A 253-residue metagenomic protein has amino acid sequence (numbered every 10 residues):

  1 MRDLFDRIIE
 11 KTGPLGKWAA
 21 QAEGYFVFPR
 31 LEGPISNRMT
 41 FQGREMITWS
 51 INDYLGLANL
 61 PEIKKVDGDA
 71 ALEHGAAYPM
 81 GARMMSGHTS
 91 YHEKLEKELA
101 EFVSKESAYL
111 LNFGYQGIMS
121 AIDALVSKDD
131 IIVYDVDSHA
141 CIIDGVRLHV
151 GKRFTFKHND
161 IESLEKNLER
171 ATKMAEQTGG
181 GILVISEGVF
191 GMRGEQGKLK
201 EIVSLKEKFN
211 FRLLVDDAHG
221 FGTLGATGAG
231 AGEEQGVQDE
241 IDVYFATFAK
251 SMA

Functional and structural regions predicted by a protein language model:
E10-G75, F211: N-terminal "arm"/small-domain region of PLP-dependent enzymes with the aminotransferase-like
K65, L72-F113: Conserved N-terminal alpha-helix of the aminotransferase class I/II PLP-enzyme fold
F113, V133-V150: Substrate-binding/gating loop at the entrance of the active-site cleft, primarily in PLP-dependent aminotransferase-like
A121-A140, E165: Conserved PLP-anchoring active-site segment centered on the Schiff-base-forming lysine
K128, L148-V150, F209, E240: Short, structured coil segments at secondary-structure junctions
F154, H158-L214: Active-site phosphate-binding strand-loop segment of PLP-dependent enzymes
E233-A253: Active-site PLP attachment segment
